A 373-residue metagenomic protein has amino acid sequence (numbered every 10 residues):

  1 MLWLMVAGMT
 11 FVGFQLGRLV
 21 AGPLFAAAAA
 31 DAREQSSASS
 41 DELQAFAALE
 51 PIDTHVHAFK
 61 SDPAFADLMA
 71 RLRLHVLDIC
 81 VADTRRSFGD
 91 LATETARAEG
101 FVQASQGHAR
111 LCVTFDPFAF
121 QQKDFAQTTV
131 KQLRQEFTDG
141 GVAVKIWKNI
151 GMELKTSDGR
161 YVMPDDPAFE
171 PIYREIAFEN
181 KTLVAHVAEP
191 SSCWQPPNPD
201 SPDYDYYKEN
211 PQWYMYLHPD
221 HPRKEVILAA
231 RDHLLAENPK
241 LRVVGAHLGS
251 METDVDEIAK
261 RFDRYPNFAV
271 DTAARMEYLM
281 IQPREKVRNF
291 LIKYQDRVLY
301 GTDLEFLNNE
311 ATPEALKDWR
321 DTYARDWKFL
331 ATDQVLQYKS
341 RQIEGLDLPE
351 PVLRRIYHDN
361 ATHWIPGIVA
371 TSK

Functional and structural regions predicted by a protein language model:
L2-Q15: Hydrophobic membrane-insertion alpha-helices, especially the h-region of bacterial N-terminal signal peptides
G17-H108, T128-K131, N360: An N-terminally biased module of ancient metal coordination in phosphate/nucleic-acid-related enzymes
A28, R33, P219, K224-K373: H/E-rich (His + Asp/Glu) clusters that bind or coordinate divalent metals
S39-Q44, A92-M215, P266-A269, M276 (+1 more regions): Active-site gating/metal-coordination segments in enzymes
I52-V56, V76-I79, A109-V113, V144-I146 (+4 more regions): Hydrophobic faces of well-ordered beta-strands that scaffold small-molecule active sites in alpha/beta enzyme cores
H55-P63, D83-E94, F118-Q127, L154 (+4 more regions): Acidic-and-aromatic substrate-binding clefts and catalytic sites of carbohydrate-active enzymes
A64-L68, E94-F101, T128-E136, A168-I172 (+5 more regions): A general structural detector for well-ordered alpha-helical segments in enzyme core domains, enriched
I79-S87, T114-F120, K148, A331-Q334: Active-site neighborhood of divalent metal-dependent phosphoester/pyrophosphate hydrolases
